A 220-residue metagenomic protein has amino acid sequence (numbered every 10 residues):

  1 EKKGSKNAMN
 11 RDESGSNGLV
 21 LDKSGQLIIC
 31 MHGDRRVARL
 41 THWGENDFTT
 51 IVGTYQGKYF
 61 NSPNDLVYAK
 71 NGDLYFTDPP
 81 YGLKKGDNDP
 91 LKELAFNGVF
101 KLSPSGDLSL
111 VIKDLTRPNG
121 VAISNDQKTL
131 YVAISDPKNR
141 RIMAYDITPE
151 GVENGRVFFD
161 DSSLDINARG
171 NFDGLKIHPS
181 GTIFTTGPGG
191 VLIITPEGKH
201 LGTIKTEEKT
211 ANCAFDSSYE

Functional and structural regions predicted by a protein language model:
E1-E220: Sequence-structural signature of mature extracellular/luminal beta-sheet repeat domains, prominently beta-propellers
